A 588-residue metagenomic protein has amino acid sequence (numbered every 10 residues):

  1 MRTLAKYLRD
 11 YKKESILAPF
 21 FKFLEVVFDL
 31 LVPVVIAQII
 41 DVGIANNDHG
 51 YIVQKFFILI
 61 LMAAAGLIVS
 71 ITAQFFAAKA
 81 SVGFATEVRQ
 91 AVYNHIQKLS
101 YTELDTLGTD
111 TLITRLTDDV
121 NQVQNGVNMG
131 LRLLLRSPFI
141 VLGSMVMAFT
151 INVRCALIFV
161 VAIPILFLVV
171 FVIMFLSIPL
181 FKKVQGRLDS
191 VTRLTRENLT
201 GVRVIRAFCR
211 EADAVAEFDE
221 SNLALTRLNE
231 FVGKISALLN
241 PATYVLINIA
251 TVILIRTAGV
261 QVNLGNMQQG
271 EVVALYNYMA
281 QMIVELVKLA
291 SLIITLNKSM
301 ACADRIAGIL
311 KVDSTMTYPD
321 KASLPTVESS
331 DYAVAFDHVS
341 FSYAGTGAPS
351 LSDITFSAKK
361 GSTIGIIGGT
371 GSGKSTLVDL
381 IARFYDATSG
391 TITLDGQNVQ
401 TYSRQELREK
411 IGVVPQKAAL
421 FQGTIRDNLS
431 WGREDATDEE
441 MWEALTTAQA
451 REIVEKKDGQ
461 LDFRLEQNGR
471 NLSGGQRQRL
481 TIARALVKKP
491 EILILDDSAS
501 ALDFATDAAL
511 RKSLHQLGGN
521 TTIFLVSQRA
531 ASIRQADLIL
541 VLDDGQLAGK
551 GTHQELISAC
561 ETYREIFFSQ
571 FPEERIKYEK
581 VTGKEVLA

Functional and structural regions predicted by a protein language model:
M1-D29, I36, I44-L59, V69 (+15 more regions): Membrane-integrated ABC transporters
D10, E14-V27, Q38, I58 (+5 more regions): Transmembrane helices of ABC transporter permease
D10-K13, K98-T102, D118-L131, L135 (+7 more regions): An intracellular "coupling" helix at the cytosolic face of ABC transporter transmembrane type-1 domains
F20-F21, E25-D41, V53, M62-T109 (+11 more regions): Juxtamembrane helix-loop junctions of ABC transporter transmembrane domains
I40, V92, I96, I205 (+3 more regions): Helix-loop junctions and hydrophobic alpha-helical segments within the transmembrane domains of large membrane
N47-F57, M147-V161, F231-R305, I309-L310: Helix-loop-helix
S314-S329: Pre-NBD coupling/linker segments of ABC/ABC-like ATPases
V327-A588: ABC-type nucleotide-binding domain
